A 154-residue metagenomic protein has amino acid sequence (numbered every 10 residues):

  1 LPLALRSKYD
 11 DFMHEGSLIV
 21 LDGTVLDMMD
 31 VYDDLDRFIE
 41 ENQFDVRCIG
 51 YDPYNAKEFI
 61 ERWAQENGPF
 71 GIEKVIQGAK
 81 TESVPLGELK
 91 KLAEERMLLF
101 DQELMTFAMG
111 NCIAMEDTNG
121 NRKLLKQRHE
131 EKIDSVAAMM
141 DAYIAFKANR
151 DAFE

Functional and structural regions predicted by a protein language model:
L1-Q77, S83, G87, E103-E154: RNase H-like, metal-dependent nuclease domains and their acidic two-metal-ion catalytic environment used
P85-E95: Short, surface-exposed amphipathic charged segments that create phosphate/polyanion-binding patches used for binding
A93, M97, Y143-F146: Structural signal for hydrophobic packing residues in well-ordered secondary-structure cores of soluble enzyme domains
F100: Short acidic/His-enriched helical or mixed secondary-structure segments at domain edges of catalytic enzymes and some
